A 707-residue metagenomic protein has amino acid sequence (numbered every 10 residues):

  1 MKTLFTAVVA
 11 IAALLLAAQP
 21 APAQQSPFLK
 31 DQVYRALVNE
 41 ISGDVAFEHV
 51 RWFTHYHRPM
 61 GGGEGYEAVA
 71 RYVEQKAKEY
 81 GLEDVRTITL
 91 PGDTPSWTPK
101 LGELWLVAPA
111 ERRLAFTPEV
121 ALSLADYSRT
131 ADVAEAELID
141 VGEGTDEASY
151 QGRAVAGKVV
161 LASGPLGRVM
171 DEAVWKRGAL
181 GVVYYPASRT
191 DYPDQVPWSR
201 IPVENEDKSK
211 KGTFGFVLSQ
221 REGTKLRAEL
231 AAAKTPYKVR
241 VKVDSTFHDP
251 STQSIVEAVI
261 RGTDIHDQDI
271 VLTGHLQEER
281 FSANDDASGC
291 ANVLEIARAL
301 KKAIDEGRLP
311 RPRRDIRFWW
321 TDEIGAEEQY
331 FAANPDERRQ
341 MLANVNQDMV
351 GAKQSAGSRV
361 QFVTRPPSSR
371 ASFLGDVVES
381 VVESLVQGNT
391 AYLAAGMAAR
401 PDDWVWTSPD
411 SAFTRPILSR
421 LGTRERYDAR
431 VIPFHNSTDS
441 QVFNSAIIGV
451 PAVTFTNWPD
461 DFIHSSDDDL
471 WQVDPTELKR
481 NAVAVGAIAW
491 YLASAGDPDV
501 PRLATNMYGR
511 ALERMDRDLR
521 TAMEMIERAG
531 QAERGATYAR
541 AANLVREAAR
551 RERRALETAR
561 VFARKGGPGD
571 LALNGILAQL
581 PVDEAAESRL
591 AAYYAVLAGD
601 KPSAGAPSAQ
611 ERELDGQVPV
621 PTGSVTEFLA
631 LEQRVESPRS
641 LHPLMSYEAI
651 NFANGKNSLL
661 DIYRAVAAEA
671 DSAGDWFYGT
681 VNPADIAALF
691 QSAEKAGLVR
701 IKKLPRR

Functional and structural regions predicted by a protein language model:
Q24-Q32, N39, G43, R51 (+1 more regions): Noncatalytic luminal/extracellular "stalk/propeptide" segments of secretory-pathway proteins
L29, A121-S149, P202-N284, E295-R298 (+1 more regions): Soluble metallo-hydrolase cores and metallopeptidase-like ectodomains found primarily in the secretory/periplasmic
V33-E40, T54-G65, D140, V159-P165 (+8 more regions): Second-shell loop/turn segments in exported
I41, R113, F216, G223 (+11 more regions): Metal-dependent peptidase/peptidase-like ectodomains
R51, G61-R71, F116-F214, F281 (+5 more regions): Extracellular/luminal Protease-associated
G164, V256, L272-E328, V485 (+1 more regions): Alpha-helical metal-binding/catalytic segments enriched in His/Glu/Asp
D474-A555: Charged, amphipathic alpha-helical linkers/stalks
L641-R707: Long, charge-rich, low-complexity alpha-helical segments
